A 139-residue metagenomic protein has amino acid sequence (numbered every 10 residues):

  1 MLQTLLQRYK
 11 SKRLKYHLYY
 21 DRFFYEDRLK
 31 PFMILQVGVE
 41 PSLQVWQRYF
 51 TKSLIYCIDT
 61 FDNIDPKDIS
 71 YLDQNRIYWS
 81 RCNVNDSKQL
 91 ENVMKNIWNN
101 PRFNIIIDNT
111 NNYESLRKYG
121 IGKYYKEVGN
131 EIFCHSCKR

Functional and structural regions predicted by a protein language model:
M1-R139: A short alpha-helical cap/connector motif
